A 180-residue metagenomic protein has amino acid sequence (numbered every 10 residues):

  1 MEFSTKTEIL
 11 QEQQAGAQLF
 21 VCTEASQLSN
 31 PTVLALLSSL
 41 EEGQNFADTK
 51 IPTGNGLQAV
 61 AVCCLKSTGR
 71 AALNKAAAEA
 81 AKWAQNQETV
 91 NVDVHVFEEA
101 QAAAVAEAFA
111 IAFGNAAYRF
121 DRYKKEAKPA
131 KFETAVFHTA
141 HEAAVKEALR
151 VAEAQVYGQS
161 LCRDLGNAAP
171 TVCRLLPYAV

Functional and structural regions predicted by a protein language model:
M1-V180: Short amphipathic alpha-helical segment within the helicase RecA-like ATPase core that mediates nucleic-acid
